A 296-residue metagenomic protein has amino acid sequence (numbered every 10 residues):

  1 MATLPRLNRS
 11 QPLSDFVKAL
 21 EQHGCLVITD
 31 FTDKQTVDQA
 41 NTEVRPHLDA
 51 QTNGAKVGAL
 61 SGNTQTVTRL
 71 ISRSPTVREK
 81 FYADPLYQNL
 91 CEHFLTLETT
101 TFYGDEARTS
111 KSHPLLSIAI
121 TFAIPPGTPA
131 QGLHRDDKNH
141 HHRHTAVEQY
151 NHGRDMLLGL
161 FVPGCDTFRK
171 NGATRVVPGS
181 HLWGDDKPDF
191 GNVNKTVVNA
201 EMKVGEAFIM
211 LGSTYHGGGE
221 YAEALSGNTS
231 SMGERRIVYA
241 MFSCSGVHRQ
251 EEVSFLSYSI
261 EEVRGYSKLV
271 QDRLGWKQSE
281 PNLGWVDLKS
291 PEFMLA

Functional and structural regions predicted by a protein language model:
A2-Q22, T29-H141: Non-heme Fe(II)-dependent double-stranded beta-helix
G24, T32-Q35, A123-T128, K138 (+4 more regions): Short, solvent-exposed loop/turn segments at secondary-structure junctions
I28, L160-V162, F208-M210: Short hydrophobic-aromatic micro-motifs
P85-N89, L158, K203: A structural signal for well-ordered alpha-helical segments within the folded catalytic domains of diverse enzymes
P114-L115, R154-M156, M232-R235: A short, structural micro-pattern
A119-T121, L160-V162, Y239-S243: A structural signal for short, well-ordered beta-strand segments
T128-M202, Q250-Y258: Catalytic core of non-heme Fe(II) oxygenases with the double-stranded beta-helix
H181-I209, S213-Y215, G219-A296: Conserved double-stranded beta-helix
